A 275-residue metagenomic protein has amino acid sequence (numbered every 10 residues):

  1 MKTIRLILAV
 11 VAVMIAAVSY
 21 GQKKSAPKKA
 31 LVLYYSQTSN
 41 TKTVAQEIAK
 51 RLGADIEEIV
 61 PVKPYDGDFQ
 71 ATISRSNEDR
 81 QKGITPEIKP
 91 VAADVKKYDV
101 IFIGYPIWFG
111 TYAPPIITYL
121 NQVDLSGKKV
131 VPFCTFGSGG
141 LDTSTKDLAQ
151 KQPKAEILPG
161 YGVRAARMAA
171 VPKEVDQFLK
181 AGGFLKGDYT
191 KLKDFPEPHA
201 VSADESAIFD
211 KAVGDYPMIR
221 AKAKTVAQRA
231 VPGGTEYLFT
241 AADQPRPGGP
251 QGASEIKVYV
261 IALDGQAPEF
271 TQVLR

Functional and structural regions predicted by a protein language model:
M1-K24: Bacterial Sec-dependent N-terminal signal peptides
Q22-I103, G110-Y112, I117, N121 (+6 more regions): N-terminal beta1-alpha1-beta2 submodule of the flavodoxin-like/Rossmannoid cofactor-binding fold
K42, Q46, A113, L141-K146 (+1 more regions): Short, surface-exposed alpha-helical segments at coil->helix boundaries
K50, N121-G127, K151-Q152: Short, conserved loop/helix-junction motifs that constitute active-site signature segments in enzyme catalytic cores
K129, G233-F239: Short, hydrophobic/aromatic-rich segments at coil-to-beta transitions
V131-A170: Short, glycine-/small-residue-rich phosphate/pyrophosphate-handling segment
S144, A155, Q251-R275: Compact beta-sheet-dominated globular domain cores
V163-S202: Glycine-rich phosphate/pyrophosphate-binding loop and the adjoining helix
